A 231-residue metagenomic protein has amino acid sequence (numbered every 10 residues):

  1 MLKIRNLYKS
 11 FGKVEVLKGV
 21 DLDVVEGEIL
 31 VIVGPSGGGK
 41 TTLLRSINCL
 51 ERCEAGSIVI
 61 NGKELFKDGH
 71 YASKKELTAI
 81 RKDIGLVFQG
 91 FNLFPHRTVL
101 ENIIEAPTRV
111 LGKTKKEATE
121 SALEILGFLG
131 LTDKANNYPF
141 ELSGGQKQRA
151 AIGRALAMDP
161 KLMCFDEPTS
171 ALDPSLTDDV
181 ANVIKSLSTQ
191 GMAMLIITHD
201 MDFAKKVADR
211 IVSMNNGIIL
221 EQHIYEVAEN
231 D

Functional and structural regions predicted by a protein language model:
N48: Helix-to-loop junction immediately C-terminal to a conserved catalytic motif
K63-F66, K115-D133: Conserved ABC ATPase "signature" region
L65-G85, K115: ABC ATPase NBD coupling module
Y138-L142, Q146: Conserved ABC ATPase signature
A157-K161: A short, proline-enriched helix->beta-strand linker immediately N-terminal to the Walker B motif in ABC-type P-loop
M163-D166: Catalytic Walker B motif of ABC-type/P-loop ATPase nucleotide-binding domains
P174-L176: Helix N-cap at the start of a conserved alpha-helix in ABC-type nucleotide-binding domains
T198-H199: H-loop/switch region of ABC-family ATPase nucleotide-binding domains
